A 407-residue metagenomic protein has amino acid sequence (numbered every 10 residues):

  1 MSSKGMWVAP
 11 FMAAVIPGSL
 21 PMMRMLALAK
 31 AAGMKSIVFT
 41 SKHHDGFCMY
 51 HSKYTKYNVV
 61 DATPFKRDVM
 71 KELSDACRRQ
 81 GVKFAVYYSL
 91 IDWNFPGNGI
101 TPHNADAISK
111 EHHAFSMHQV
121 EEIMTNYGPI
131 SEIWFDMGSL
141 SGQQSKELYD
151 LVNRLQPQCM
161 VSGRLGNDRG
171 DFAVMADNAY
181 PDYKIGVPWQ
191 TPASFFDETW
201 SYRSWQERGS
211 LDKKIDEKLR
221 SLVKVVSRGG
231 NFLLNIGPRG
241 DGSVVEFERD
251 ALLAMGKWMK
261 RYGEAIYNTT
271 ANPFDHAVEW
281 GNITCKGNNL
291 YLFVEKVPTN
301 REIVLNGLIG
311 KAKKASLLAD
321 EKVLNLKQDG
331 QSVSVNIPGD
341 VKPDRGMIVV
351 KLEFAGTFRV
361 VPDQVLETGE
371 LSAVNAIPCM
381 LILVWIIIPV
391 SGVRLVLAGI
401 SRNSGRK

Functional and structural regions predicted by a protein language model:
M1-I388: Mature catalytic domains of secreted/periplasmic carbohydrate-active enzymes
V384-G399: Alpha-helical transmembrane segments
